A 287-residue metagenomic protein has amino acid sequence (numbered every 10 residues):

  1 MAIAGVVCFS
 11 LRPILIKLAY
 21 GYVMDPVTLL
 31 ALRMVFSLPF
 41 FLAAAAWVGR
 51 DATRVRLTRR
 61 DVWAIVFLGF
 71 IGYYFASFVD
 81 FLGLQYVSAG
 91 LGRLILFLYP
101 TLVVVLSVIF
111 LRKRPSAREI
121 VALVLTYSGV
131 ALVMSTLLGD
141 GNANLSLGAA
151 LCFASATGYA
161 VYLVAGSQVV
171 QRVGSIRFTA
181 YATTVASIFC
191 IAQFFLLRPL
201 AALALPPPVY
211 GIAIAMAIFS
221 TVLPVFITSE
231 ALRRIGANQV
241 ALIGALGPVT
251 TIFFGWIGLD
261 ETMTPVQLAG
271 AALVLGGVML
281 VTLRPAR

Functional and structural regions predicted by a protein language model:
M1-L32, F70, G141-Q168, I188-F189: Glycine-/small-residue-enriched transmembrane alpha-helix faces in small-molecule transporters and effluxers
M1-V7, L38-L68, Y86, I109-V121 (+6 more regions): Membrane-interface interhelical linkers
V6, L32, L91-L98, V164-I188 (+1 more regions): Helix-helix packing/entry segments at the starts of transmembrane helices
V6-S10, L68-S77, Y99-P100, M134 (+6 more regions): Transmembrane alpha-helical core positions of polytopic small-molecule transporters
A19, L29, R33, G83 (+7 more regions): Hydrophobic/aromatic residues within transmembrane alpha-helices of multi-pass small-molecule transporters
G21-Y74, L102-L106, G158-A165, T179-R198 (+3 more regions): Transmembrane alpha-helices of multi-pass small-molecule transport proteins
T28-P39, S77-R114, E119, S155 (+1 more regions): Specific alpha-helical transmembrane segments that line the substrate/conduction pathway and gating interfaces
F41, L106, P115-L137, F189-C190 (+3 more regions): Hydrophobic transmembrane alpha-helices of multi-pass small-molecule transport proteins
